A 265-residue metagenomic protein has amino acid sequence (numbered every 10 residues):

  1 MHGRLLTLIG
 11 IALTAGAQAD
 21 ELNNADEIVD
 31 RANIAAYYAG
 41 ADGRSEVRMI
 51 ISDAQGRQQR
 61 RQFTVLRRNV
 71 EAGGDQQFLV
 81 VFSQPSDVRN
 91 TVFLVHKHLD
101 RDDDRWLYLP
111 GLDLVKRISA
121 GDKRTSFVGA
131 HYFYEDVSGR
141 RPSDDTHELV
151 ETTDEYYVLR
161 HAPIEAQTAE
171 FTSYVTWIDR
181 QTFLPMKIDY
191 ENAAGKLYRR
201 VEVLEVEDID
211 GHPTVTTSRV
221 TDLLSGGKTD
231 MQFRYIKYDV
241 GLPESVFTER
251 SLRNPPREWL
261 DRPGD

Functional and structural regions predicted by a protein language model:
M1-L6: Bacterial N-terminal signal peptides that target proteins for export
G10-A19: Hydrophobic h-region of N-terminal signal peptides that target proteins for export in Gram-negative bacteria
D20, A25-G111: N-terminal mature ectodomain segment of secretory-pathway/periplasmic proteins
D20-N23, S143, H147-T152, L260 (+1 more regions): Long, terminal "pre-/pro-" and other extracytoplasmic accessory regions that lie outside the mature folded/catalytic
V65, T146-L149, V158-L159: Generic structural motif
N69-Q76, L149-Y156, I209-D210: Short, ordered beta-strand-loop transition motifs
S83, L94-H96, D104-Y108, L114-D144 (+1 more regions): Gly/Pro-enriched, hydrophobic low-complexity segments that function as extracytoplasmic propeptides/linkers
G241-D265: Gram-negative outer-membrane assembly/targeting C-terminal domains
